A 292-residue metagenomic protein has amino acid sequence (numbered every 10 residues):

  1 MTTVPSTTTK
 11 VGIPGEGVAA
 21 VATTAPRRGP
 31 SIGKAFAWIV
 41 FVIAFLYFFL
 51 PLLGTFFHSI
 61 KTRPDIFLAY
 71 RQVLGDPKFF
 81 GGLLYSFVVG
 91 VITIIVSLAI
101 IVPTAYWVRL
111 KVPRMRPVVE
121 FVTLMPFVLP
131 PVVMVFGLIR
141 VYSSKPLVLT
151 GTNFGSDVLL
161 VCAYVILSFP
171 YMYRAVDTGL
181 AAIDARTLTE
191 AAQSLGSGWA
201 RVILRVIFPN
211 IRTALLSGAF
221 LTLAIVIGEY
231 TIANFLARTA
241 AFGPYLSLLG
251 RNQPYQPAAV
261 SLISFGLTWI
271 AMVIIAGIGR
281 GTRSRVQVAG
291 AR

Functional and structural regions predicted by a protein language model:
M1-V40, R116, I274-R292: Transmembrane alpha-helical segments of polytopic membrane transport and secretion proteins
G17-A22, P26, S59, P64-D76: Alpha-helical transmembrane segments of bacterial inner-membrane membrane proteins
I32-R63, G75-A181, V206, N210 (+3 more regions): Membrane-water interface segments at the C-terminal ends of transmembrane alpha-helices in multi-pass inner-membrane
P64-G75, A237-G250: Short hydrophobic, aromatic-rich alpha-helical segments embedded in or entering the lipid bilayer of multi-pass
D184-L188: Short glycine/proline-centered loop/turn elements that form peptide/ligand docking sites
A192: The alpha-helix within a helix-turn-helix
L195-G196, P209: Glycine/proline-centered hinge or cleavage motifs at structural transition points of membrane proteins
